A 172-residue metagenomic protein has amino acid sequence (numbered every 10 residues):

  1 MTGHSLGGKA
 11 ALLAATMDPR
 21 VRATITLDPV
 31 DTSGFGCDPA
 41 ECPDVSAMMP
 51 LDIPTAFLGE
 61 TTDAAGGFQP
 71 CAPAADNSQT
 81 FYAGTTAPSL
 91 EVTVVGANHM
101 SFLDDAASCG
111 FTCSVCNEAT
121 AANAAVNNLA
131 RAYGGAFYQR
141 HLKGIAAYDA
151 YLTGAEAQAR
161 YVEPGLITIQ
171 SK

Functional and structural regions predicted by a protein language model:
T2-H4, R20, T26: Alpha-helical transmembrane segments of integral membrane proteins, especially multi-pass inner/plasma-membrane
G3-G7, A11: Gly/Ala-rich beta-loop-alpha elbow adjacent to hydrolase catalytic centers
L12-L13, G135: Short, hydrophobic alpha-helix immediately C-terminal to the catalytic nucleophile
L13, C37, D104-S108: Hydrophobic alpha-helical membrane-insertion segments
L13-R22: Conserved hydrolase catalytic core segment
R22-F102: The feature captures the conserved acid-bearing segment of alpha/beta-hydrolase catalytic domains
A87, G96-H99, D105-K172: Alpha/beta-hydrolase-fold serine-hydrolase catalytic core, especially in secreted/extracellular enzymes
